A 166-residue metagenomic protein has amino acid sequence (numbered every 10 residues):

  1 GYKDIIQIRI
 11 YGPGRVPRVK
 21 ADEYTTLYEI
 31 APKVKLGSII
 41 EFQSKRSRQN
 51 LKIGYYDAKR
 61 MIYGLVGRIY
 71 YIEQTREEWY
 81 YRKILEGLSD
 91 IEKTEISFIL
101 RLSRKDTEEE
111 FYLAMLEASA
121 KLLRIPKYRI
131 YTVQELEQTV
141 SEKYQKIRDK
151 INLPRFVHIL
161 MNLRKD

Functional and structural regions predicted by a protein language model:
G1-D166: Patatin-like phospholipase
